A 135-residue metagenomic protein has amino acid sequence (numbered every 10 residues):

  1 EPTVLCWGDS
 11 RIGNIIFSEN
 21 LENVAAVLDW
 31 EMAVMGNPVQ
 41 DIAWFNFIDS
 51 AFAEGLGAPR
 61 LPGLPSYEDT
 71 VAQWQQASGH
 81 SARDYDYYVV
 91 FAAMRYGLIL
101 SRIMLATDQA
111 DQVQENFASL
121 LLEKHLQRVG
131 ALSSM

Functional and structural regions predicted by a protein language model:
E1-Q40, N46: Active-site acidic catalytic loop and adjacent metal/ATP-binding pocket of ATP-dependent phosphoryl transfer enzymes
W7, W30, W44, Y85-V89 (+1 more regions): Tryptophan-centric aromatic hotspots in well-structured domains and transmembrane helices
G36, L61-L64, N116-S119: Short, conserved loop/turn and helix-capping segments at secondary-structure boundaries that abut family-defining
Q40-G79, A92-Q109: Active-site activation/catalytic loop segments of kinase-like enzymes and analogous catalytic loops in related
A77-Y87: Acidic, serine/threonine- and proline-rich low-complexity regulatory regions
Q109-M135: Regulatory N- and C-terminal appendages and interdomain linkers associated with kinase/kinase-like NTP transferase
